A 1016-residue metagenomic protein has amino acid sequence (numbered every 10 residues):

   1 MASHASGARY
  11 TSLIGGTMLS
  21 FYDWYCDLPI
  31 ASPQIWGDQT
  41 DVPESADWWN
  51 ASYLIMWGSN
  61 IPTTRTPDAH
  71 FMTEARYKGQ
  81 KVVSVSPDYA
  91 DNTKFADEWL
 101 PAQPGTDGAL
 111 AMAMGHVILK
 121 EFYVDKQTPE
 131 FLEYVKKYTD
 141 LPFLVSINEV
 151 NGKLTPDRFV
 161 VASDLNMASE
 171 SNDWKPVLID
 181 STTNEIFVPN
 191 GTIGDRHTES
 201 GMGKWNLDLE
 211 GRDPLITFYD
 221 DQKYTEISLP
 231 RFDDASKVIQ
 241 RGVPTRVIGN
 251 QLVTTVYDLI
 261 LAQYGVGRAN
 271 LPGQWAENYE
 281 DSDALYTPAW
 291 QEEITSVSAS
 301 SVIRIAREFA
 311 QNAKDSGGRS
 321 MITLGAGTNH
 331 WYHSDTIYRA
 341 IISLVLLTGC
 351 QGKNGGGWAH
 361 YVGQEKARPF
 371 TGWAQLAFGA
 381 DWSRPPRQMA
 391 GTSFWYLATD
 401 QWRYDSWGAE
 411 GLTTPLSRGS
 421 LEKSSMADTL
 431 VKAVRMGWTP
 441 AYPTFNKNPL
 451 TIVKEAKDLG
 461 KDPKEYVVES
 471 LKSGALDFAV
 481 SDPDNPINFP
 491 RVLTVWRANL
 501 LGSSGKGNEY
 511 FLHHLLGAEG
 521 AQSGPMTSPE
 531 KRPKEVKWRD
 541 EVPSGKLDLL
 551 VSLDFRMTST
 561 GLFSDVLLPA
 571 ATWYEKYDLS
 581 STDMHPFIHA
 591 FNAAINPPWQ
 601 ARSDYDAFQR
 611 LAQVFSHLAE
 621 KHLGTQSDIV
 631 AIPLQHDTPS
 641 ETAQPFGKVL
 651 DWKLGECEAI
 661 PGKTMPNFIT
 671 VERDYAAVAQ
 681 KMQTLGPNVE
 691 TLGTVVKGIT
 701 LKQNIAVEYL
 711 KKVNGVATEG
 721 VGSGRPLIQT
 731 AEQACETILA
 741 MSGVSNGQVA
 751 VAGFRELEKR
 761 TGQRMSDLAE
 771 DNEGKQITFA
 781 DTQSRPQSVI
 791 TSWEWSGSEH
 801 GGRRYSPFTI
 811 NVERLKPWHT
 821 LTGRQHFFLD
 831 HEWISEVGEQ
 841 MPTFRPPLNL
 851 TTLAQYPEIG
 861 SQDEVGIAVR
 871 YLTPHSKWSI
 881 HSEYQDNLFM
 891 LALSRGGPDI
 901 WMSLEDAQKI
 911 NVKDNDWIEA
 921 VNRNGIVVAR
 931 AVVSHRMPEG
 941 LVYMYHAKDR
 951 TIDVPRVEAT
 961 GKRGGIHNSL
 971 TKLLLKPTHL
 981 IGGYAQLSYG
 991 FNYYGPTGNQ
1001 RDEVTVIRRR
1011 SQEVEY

Functional and structural regions predicted by a protein language model:
A2-W49: Anionic-ligand anchoring segments at beta-strand to alpha-helix junctions in alpha/beta enzyme folds, i.e., glycine
S45-D91, D281: A conserved hydrophobic secondary-structure block that centers on an alpha-helix together with its immediately flanking
D91, S559, S564-F591: Flexible glycine/proline-rich, aromatic-decorated loop/lid segments
T93, E98-D315: Long, well-ordered, tryptophan-enriched scaffold segments
L271, D283, A289, S301 (+5 more regions): A glycine-rich, hydrophobic/aromatic-adjacent loop/helix-cap motif
P415-S420, T429, F646-N887: Long, low-complexity segments enriched in small/aliphatic residues
K461-D462, D606-M665, I669, R725 (+8 more regions): Long, contiguous, secondary-structure-rich segments that constitute the structural scaffold of globular domains
K472-N508, L512-L515, S552-M557, N849-H881 (+1 more regions): C-terminal substrate/ligand-recognition segments
